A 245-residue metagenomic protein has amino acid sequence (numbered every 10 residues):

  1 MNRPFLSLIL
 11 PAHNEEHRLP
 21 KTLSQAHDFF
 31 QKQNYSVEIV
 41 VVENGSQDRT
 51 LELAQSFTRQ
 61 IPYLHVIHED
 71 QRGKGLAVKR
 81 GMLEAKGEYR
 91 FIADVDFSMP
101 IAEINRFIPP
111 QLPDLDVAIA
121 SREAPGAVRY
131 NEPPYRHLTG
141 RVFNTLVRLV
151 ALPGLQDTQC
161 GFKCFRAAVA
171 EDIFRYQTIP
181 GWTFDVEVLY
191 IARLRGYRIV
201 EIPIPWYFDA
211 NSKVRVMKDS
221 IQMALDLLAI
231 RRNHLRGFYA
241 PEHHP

Functional and structural regions predicted by a protein language model:
M1-D28, Y35: N-proximal low-complexity "stem/linker" segments adjacent to membrane-targeting elements
M1-L6, V150-P153, Y176-P245: Hydrophobic helical membrane-anchoring modules
E15-R18, S46, K74, P100: Donor nucleotide-sugar binding loop of glycosyltransferases
H17-K21, D48-F57: Acidic helix N-cap motif at the loop->helix transition within catalytic regions of sugar-transfer enzymes
Y35-S46, I67-H68: Short beta-strand/loop segment that forms part of the nucleotide-sugar
E43-L51, F97: A conserved acidic beta->alpha catalytic loop
Y63, E69-E84, Y89, I101-W182 (+2 more regions): Acceptor/aglycone-binding surface of glycosyltransferases and processive sugar-polymer synthases
